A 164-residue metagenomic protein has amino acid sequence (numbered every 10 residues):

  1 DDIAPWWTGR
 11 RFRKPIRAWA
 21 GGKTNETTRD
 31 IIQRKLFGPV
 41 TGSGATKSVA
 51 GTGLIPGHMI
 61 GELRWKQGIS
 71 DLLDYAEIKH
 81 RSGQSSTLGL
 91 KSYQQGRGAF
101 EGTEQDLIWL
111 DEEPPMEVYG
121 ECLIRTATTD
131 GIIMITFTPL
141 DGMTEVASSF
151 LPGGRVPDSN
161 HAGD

Functional and structural regions predicted by a protein language model:
D1-D164: Phosphate/NTP-binding elements of NTP-utilizing enzymes
